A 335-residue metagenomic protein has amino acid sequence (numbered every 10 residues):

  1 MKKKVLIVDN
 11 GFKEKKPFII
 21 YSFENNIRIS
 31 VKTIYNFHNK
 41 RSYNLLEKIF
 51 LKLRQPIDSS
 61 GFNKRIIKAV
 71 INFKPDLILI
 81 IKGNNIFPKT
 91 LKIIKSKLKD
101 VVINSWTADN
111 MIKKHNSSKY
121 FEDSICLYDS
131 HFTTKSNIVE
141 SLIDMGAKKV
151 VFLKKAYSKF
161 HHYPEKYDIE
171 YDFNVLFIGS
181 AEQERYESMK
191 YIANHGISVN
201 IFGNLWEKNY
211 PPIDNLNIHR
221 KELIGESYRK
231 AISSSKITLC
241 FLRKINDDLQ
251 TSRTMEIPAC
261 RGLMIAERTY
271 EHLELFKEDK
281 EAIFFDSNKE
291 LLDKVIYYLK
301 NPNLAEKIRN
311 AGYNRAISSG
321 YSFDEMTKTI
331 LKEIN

Functional and structural regions predicted by a protein language model:
M1-R65, A69, F73, K82-T90 (+4 more regions): Nucleotide-sugar donor-binding catalytic core of glycosyltransferases
L79: N-terminal Rossmann-like NAD(P) cofactor-binding module of classical short-chain dehydrogenase/reductase
I93-W106, L292: Charged, glycine-enriched surface loops/patches that mediate electrostatic binding to polyanionic ligands
N104-N116: A short, histidine- and acid-enriched strand-loop-helix "catalytic/donor-clamping" loop that lines the nucleotide-sugar
T251, A282-N288, Y297-P302: Conserved acidic donor-binding segment of nucleotide-sugar-dependent glycosyltransferases
L304-S318: A short, well-ordered alpha-helix in the C-terminal region of glycosyltransferases
F323-N335: C-terminal alpha-helical cap of glycosyltransferases
